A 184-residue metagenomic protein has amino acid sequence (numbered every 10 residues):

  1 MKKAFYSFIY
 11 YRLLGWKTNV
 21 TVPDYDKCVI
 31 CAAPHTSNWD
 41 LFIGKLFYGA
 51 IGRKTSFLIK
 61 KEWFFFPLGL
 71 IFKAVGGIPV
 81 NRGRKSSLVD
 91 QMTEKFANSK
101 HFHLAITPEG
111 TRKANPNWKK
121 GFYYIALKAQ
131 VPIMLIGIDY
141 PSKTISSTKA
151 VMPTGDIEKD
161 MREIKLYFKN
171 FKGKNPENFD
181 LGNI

Functional and structural regions predicted by a protein language model:
M1, K85-I184: Non-catalytic C-terminal accessory region of glycerolipid acyltransferases and related lyso-lipid remodeling enzymes
K2-K3, D40, F64, N117-W118: Residue-level preference for nonpolar/small residues embedded in alpha-helices
K3-H35: Helix-to-loop junction immediately C-terminal to a conserved catalytic motif
F5-Y6, I43, P67, K120-G121: Short Gly/charged-rich anion-binding patches and loops
L13-L14, P79-Q91: Glycine-rich, highly charged phosphate/nucleotide-binding loops
G15-T21, I43-G44, D90-T93, K120: A generic local structural motif
W16, R53, G77, Q130-V131: Short glycine/serine/threonine/alanine-rich loop segments
P23-G83, Y140, K149: Catalytic core of membrane glycerolipid acyltransferases/transacylases, capturing the structured, soluble-facing
